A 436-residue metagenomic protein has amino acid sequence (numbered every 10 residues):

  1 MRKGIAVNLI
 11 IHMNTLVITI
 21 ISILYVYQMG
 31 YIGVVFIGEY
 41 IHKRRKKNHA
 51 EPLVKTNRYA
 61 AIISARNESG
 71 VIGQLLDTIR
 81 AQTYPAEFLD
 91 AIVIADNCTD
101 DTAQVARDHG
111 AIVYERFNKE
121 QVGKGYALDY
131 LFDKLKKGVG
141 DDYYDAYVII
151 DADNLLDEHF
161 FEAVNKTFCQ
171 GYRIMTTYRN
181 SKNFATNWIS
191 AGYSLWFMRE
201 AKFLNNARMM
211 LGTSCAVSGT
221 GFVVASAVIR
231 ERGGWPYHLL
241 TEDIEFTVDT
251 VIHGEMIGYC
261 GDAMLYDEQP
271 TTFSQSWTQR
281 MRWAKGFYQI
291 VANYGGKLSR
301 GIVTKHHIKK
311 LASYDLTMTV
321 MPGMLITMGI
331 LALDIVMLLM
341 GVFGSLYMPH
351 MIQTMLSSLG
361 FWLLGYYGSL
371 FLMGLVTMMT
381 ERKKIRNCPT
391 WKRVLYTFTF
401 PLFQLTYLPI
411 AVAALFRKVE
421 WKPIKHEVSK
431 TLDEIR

Functional and structural regions predicted by a protein language model:
M1-K55, A106, Y407-A413, R417: N-terminal membrane-anchoring/stem segments of glycan-assembly enzymes
I37-V54, K297-S313, L339-R436: Juxtamembrane C-terminal module of membrane proteins
N57-A60, D90, E245: Cell-envelope/extracellular polymer assembly enzymes that use nucleotide-activated donors
G73, D100-R107, E115, E158-H159: Acidic helix N-cap motif at the loop->helix transition within catalytic regions of sugar-transfer enzymes
D77-F88: Short, acidic, metal-binding catalytic loop of nucleotide-sugar glycosyltransferases
A95-A103, N118-E120, L155: A conserved acidic beta->alpha catalytic loop
D101, I150-K166: Acidic donor-binding/catalytic loop of UDP-sugar-dependent glycosyltransferases, especially processive GT2
F117, V122-G140, H159-L240, W277 (+2 more regions): Long helical/loop segments within the catalytic core of UDP-sugar-dependent glycosyltransferases, especially the large
